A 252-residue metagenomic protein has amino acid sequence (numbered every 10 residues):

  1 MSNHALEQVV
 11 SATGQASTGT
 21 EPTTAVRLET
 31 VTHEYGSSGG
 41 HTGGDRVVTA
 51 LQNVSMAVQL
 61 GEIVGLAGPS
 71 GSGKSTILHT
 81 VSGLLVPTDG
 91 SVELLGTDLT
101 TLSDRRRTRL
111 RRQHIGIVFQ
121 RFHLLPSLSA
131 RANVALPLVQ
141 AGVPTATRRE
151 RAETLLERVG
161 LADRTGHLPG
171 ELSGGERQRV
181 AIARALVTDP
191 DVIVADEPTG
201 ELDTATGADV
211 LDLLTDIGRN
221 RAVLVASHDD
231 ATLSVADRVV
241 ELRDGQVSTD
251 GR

Functional and structural regions predicted by a protein language model:
S82: Helix-to-loop junction immediately C-terminal to a conserved catalytic motif
G90-D98: Conserved ABC transporter NBD signature motif
T97-D98, V139, A146-D163: Conserved ABC ATPase "signature" region
L128-L136: Short coil-to-helix segment of the ABC ATPase nucleotide-binding domain corresponding to the Q-loop/switch region
L161, T165, V180, A185-V187: ABC ATPase C-loop
H167, T188, R219: Conserved signature/switch motifs of ABC ATPase nucleotide-binding domains
L168-L172, E176-Q178: Conserved ABC ATPase signature
I193-D196: Catalytic Walker B motif of ABC-type/P-loop ATPase nucleotide-binding domains
